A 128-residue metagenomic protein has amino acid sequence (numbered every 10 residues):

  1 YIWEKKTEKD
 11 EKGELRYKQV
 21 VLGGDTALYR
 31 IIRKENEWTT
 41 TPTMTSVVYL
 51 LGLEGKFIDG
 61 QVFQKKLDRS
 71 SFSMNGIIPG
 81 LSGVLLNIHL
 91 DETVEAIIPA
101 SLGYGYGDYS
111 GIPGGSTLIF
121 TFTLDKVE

Functional and structural regions predicted by a protein language model:
Y1-E128: Cross-family detector of peptidyl-prolyl cis-trans isomerase
